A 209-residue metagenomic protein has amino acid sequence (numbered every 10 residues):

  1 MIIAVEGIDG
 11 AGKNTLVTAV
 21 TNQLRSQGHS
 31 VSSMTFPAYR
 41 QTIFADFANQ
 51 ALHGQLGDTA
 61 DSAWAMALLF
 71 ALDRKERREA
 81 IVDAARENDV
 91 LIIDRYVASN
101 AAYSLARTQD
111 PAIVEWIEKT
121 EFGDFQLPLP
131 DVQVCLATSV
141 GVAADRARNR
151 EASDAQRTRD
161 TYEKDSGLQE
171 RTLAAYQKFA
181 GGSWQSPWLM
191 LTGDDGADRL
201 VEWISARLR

Functional and structural regions predicted by a protein language model:
I2: Walker A (P-loop) ATP-phosphate-binding motif of ABC ATPase nucleotide-binding domains
V5: Hydrophobic anchor at the beta1->P-loop junction of P-loop NTPases
I8: P-loop (Walker A) phosphate-binding loop of NTP-binding proteins
K13: Conserved lysine of the Walker
L16: Hydrophobic positions on the alpha1 helix immediately C-terminal to the Walker A/P-loop
A19-T21, G141-R209: NTP-dependent small-molecule kinase module
H29-F125: ATP-dependent small-molecule kinase phosphotransfer cores that center on conserved nucleotide phosphate-binding segments
N100-A174: A glycine- and Lys/Arg-enriched "phosphate-lid" helix/loop adjacent to the NTP-binding pocket of small-molecule kinases
